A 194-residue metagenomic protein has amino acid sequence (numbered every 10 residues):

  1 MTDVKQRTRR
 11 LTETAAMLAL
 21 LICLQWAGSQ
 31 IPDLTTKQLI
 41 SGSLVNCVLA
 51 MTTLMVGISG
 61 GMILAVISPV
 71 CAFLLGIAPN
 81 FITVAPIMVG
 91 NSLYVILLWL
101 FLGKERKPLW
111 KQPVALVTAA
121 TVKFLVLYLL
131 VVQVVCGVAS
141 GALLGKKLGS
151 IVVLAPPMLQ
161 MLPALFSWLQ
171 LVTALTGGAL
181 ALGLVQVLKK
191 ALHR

Functional and structural regions predicted by a protein language model:
M1-R194: Loop-helix junctions at membrane interfaces
